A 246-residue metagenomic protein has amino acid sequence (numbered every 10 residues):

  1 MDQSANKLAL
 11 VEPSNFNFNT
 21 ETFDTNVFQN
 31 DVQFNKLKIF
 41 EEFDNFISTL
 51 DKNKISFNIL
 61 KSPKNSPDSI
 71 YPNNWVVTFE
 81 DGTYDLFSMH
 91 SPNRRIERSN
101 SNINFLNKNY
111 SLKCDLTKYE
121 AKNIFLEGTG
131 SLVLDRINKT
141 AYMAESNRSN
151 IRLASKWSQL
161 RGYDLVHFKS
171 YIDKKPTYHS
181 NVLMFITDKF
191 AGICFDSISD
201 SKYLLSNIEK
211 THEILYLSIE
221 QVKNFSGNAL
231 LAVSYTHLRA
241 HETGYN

Functional and structural regions predicted by a protein language model:
M1-K61: N-terminal leader/transition segments
D2, S69-N73, V77-T78, L126-R136 (+3 more regions): Structural signature of eukaryotic scaffold interfaces centered on beta-propeller domains
E12, S88, R136, M143-N147 (+3 more regions): Short, structured patches in soluble enzyme cores that scaffold and shape functional sites
N53-N93: Long, hydrophobic/aromatic-enriched structural stretches that serve as scaffold segments
S56-K61, K113-Y119, V166-K169, L215-L217: General small-molecule cofactor/ligand-binding pocket signal
S91-N150: Hydrophobic alpha-helical segments and helix pairs
L153, V166-A229: Redox- and metal-dependent alpha/beta enzyme cores, enriched for Fe-S-associated oxidoreductases and cofactor-handling
T236-T243: Conserved small/polar residues in nucleotide/adenosyl-binding loops
